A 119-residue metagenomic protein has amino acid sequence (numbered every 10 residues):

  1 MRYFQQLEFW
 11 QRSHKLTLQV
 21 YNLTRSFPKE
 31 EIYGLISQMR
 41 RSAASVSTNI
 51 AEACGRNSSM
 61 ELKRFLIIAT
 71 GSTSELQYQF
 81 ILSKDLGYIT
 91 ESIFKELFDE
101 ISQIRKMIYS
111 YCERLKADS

Functional and structural regions predicted by a protein language model:
M1-S119: Short, C-terminally biased terminal segments at protein or domain edges
